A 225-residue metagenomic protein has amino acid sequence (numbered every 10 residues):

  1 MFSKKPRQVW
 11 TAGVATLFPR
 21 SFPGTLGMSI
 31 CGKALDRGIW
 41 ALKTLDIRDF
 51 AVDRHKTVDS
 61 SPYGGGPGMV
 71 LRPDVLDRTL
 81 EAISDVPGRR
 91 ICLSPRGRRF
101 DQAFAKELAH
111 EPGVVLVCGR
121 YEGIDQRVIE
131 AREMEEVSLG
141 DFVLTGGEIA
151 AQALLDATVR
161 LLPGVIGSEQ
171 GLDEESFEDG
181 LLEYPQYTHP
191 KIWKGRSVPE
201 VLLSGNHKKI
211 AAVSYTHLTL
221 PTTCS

Functional and structural regions predicted by a protein language model:
F2-I83, L203, K208-A211, L218: N-terminal nucleotide/polyanion-binding subdomain common to many enzyme families
G13-A15, K43-L45, R89-I91, V114-V115 (+1 more regions): Hydrophobic/aromatic beta-strand patches that form the interior of the parallel beta-sheet core in alpha/beta enzyme
S29-A34, K106-H110, A131-R132: Short, solvent-exposed amphipathic alpha-helical segments in soluble enzyme and RNA/protein-processing domains
R48-D53, R98, V143-G146: A short acidic, often aromatic-flanked loop/helix-cap motif at beta-alpha or helix-coil junctions that lines enzyme
L71-R120, D125-Q126: S-adenosyl-L-methionine/SAH cofactor-binding core of RNA-modifying enzymes
I124, V128-F177: Structured adenosyl-cofactor binding patch, chiefly the S-adenosyl-L-methionine
R160-E200, A212: Surface-exposed, charge/polar-rich loops and edge strands
T216-T222: Conserved small/polar residues in nucleotide/adenosyl-binding loops
